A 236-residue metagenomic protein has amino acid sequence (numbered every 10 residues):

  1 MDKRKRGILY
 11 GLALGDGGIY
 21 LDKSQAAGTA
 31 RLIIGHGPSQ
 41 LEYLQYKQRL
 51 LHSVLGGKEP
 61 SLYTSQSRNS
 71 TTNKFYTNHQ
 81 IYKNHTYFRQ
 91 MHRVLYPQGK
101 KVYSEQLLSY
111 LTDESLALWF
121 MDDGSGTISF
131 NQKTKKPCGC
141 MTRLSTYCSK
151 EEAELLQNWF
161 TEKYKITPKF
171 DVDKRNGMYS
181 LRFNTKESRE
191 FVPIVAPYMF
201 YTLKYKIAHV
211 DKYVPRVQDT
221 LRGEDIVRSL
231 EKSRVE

Functional and structural regions predicted by a protein language model:
M1-E236: Internal intein/HINT superfamily modules and their associated LAGLIDADG
